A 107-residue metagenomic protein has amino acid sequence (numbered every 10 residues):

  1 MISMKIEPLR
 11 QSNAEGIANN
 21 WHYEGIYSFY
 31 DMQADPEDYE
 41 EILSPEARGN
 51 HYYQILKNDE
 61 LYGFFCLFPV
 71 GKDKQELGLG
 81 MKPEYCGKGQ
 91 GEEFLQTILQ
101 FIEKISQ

Functional and structural regions predicted by a protein language model:
M1-M4, G25: Residue-level signal for pocket-adjacent positions within structured domains
S3-I17: A short beta-loop-alpha structural element at the N-terminal edge of CoA-dependent acyl/N-acetyltransferase catalytic
Q11-S12, N19-G78, K82-E84, F101 (+1 more regions): Acetyl-CoA-dependent GNAT
I17, I55, Q90-E92: Generic low-polarity alpha-helical segments
Y85, G89-I98: Conserved acetyl-CoA pyrophosphate-binding loop and the N-cap/start of the following alpha-helix in GNAT-like
